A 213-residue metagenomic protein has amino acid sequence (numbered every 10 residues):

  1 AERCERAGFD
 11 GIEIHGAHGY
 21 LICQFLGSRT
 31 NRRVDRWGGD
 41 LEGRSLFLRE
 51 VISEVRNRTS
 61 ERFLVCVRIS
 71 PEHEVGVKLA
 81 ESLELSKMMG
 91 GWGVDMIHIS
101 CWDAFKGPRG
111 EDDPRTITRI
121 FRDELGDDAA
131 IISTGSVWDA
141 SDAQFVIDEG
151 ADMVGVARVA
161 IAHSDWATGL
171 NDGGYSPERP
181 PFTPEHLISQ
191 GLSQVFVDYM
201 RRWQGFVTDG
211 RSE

Functional and structural regions predicted by a protein language model:
A1-E213: Flavin-dependent oxidoreductase catalytic cores
